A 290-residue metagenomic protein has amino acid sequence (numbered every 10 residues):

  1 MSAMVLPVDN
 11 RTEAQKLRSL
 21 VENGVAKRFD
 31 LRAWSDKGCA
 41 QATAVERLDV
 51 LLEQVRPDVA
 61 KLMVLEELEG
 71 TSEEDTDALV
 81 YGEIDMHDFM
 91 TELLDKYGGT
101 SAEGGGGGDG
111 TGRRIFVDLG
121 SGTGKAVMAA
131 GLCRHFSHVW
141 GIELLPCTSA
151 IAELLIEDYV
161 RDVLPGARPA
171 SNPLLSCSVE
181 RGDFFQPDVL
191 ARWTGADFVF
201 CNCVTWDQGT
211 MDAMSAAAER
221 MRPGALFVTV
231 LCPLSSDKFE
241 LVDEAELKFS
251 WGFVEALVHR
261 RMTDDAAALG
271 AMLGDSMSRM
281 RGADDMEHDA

Functional and structural regions predicted by a protein language model:
V5-G104, G108-G112: S-adenosyl-L-methionine
G112-G122: Conserved class I S-adenosyl-L-methionine
K125-F136: Conserved SAM-binding loop of SAM-dependent methyltransferases across substrates and taxa, primarily the Class I
A126, C147-I151: Conserved short alpha-helix immediately C-terminal to the canonical SAM/SAH-binding motif I of Rossmann-like
H138-E143: Conserved SAM-binding motif I beta-strand of class I
I151-W193: S-adenosyl-L-methionine
A196-G209: A short SAM/SAH-binding and catalytic strip from SAM-dependent methyltransferases
W206-G270: C-terminal substrate-binding/active-site "lid" region of AdoMet-derived donor-dependent transferases
